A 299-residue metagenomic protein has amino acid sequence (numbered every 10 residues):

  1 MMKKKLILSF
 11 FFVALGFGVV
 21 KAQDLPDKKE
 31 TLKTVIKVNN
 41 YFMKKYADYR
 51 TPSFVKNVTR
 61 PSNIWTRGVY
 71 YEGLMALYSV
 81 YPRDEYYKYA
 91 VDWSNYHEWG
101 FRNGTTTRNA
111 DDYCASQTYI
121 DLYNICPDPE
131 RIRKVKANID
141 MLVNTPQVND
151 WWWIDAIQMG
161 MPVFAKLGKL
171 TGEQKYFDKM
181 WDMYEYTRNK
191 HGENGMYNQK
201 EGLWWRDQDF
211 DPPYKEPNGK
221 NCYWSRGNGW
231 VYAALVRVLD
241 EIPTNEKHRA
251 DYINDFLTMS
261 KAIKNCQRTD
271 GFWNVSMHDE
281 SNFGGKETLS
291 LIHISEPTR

Functional and structural regions predicted by a protein language model:
M1-P26: Bacterial Sec-dependent N-terminal signal peptides
Q23-W93, I125-A137, Q174-K175: Low-complexity, Ser/Thr/Pro/Gly-enriched N-terminal "stalk/linker" regions
V38-S62, Y86-N109, D140-D155, N189-G219 (+1 more regions): Glycine- and aromatic-rich loop/turn segments at beta-sheet edges
F42, L77, A90-W93, H97 (+10 more regions): Alpha-helical solenoid scaffolds that mediate protein-protein interactions, centered on TPR/SEL1-like repeats but also
N109-A165: Extracytoplasmic mature domains of secreted/periplasmic and thylakoid-lumen proteins
D155, A165-M277, N282-S290: Extended ligand-binding clefts on enzyme/binding-domain cores
H293-T298: Residue-level detector of conserved catalytic or cofactor/ligand-binding positions in enzyme active sites
